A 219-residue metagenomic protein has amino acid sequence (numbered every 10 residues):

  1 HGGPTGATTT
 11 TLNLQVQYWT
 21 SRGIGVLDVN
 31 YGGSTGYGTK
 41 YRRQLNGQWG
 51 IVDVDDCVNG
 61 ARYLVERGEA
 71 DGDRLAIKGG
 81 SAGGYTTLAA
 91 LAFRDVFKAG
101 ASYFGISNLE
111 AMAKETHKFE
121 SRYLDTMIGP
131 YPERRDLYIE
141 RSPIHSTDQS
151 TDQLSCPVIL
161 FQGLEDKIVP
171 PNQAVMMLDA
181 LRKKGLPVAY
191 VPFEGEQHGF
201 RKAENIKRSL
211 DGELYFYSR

Functional and structural regions predicted by a protein language model:
H1-G2, W19, G23: Phosphate-binding active sites in nucleotide-utilizing proteins
H1-G6, S81: Active-site glycine-rich loops that stabilize anionic/oxyanionic intermediates across multiple enzyme folds
G6-L12: Sequence signature of WD/YWTD-type beta-propeller architectures
L12-S21, D28-R219: Active-site-proximal cap/loop segments of hydrolase catalytic domains
